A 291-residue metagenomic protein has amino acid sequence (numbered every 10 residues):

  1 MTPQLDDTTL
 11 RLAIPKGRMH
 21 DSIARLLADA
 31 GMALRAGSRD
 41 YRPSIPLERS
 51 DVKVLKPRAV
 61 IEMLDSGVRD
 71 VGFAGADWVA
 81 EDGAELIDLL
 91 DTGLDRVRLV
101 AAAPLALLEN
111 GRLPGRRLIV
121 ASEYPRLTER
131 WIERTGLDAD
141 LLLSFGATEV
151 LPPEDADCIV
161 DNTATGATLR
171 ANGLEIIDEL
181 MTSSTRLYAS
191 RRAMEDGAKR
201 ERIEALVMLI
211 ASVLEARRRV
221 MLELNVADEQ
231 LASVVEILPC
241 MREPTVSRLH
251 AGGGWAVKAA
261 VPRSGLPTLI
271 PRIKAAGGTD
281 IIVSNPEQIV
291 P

Functional and structural regions predicted by a protein language model:
T2-S50, F73-I87, D91-R98, A106-P291: Small-molecule-sensing regulatory modules
R49-D70: Short, structured active-site "lid" loops
